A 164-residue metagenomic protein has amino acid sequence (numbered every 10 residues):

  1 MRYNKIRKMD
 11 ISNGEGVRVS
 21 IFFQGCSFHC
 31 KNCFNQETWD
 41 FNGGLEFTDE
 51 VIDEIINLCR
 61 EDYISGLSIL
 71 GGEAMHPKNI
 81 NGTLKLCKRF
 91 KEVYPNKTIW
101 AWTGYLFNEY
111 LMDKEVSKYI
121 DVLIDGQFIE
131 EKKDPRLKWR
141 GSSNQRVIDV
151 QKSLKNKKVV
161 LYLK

Functional and structural regions predicted by a protein language model:
M1-F22, S27, N35-F41, V160 (+1 more regions): N-terminal [4Fe-4S]-dependent radical SAM core
M1-Y3, V17, N35-A101, F107-D113: Conserved Radical SAM active-site core
I21, C30, L123: Conserved, mostly hydrophobic/aromatic
D53-I56, R60, M112-K132: Structural recognition of alpha->loop->beta junctions
R60-I69, V93-Y94, T98, I124-E130 (+2 more regions): Conserved C-terminal portion of the radical SAM core fold that forms the substrate/S-adenosylmethionine-binding
K78-T83, K88-K91, K133-K164: P-loop/Walker A phosphate-binding loop and immediately adjacent motor/lid segment at beta-alpha junctions
N96, Y119-I120, N144: A generic structural signal for alpha->beta connector loops
